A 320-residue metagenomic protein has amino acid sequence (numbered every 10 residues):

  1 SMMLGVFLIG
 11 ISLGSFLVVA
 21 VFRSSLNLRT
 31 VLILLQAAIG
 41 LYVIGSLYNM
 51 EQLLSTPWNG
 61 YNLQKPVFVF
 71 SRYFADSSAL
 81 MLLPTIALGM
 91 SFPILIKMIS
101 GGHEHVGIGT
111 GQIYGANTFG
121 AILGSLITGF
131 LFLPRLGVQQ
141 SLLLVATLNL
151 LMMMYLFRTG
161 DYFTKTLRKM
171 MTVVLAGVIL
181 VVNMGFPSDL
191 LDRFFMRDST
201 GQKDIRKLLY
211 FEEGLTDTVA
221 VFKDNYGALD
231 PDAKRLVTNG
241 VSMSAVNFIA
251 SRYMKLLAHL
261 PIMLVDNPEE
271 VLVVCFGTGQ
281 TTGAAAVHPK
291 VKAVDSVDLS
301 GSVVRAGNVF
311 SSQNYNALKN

Functional and structural regions predicted by a protein language model:
S1-N320: Alpha-helical transmembrane segments of multi-pass membrane proteins
